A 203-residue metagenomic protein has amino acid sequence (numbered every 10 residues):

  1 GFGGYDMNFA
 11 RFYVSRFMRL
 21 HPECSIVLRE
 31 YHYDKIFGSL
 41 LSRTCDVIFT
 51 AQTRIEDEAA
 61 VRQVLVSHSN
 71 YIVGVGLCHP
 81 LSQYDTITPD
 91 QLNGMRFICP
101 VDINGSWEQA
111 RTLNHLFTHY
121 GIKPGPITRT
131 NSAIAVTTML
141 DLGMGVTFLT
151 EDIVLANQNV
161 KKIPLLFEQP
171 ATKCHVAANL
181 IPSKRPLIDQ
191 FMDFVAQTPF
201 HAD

Functional and structural regions predicted by a protein language model:
G1-H21, S25-R29, D34-G38, R185-D189: N-terminal winged-helix
F9, P164-D203: A late-sequence structural motif
L28-R29, V47-Q52, G76: Short beta-strand elements of ligand-binding domains
H32-F37, L41-T44, I103-I163: Hydrophobic hinge/microswitch elements
F37-G38, Q52-R62, S82, N159-V160: Ligand-binding clamshell of periplasmic/extracellular solute-binding protein-like
E58-V64, S69-N70, I134-I181: Beta-alpha-beta core module
R62-Y71, V75-F97: Flexible hinge/capping segments at coil-to-helix
M95-Y120, K184-M192, A202-D203: Secondary-structure junction motif
